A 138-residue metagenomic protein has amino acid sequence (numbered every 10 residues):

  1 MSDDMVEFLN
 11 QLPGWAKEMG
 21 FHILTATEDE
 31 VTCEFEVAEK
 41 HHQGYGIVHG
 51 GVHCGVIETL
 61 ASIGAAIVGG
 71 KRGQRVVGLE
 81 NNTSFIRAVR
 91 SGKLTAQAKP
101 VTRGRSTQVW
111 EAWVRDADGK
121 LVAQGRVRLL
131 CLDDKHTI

Functional and structural regions predicted by a protein language model:
M1-I138: Terminal targeting signals and extreme-terminal segments of soluble enzymes
